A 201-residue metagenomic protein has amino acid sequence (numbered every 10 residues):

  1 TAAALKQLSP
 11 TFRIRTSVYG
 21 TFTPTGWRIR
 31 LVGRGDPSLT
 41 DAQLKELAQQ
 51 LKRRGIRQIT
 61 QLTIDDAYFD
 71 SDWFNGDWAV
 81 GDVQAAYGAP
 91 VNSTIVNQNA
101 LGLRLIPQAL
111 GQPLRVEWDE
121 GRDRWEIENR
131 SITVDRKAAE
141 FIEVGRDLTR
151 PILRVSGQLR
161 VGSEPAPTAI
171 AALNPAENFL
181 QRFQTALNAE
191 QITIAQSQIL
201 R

Functional and structural regions predicted by a protein language model:
T1-A4: Active/ligand-binding-proximal structured segments within catalytic/core domains that scaffold catalytic residues
K6-R201: Conserved serine DD-peptidase/penicillin-binding transpeptidase domain and beta-lactam-recognizing active-site
